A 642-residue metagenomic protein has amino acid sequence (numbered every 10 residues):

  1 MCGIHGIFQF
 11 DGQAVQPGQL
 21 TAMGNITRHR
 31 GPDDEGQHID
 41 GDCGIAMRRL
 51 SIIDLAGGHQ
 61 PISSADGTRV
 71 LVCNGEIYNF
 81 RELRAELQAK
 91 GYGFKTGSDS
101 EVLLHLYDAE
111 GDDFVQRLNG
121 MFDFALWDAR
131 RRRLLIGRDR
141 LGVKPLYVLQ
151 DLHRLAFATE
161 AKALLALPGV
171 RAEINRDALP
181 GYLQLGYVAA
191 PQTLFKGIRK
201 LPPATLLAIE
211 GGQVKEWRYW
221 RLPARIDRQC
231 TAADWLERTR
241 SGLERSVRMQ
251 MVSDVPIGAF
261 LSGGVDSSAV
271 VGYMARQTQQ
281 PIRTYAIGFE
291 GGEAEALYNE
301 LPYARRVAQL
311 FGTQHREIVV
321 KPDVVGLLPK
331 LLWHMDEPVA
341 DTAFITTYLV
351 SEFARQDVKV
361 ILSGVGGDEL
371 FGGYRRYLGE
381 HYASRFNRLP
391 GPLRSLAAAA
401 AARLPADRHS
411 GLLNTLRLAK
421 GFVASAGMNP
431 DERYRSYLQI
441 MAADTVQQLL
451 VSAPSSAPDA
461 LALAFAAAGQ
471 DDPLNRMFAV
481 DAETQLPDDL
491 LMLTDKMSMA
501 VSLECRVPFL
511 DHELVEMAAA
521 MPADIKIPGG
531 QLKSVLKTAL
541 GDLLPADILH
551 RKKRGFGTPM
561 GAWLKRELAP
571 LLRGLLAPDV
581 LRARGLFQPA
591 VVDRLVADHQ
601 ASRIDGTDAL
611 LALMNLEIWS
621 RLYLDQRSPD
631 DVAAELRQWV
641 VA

Functional and structural regions predicted by a protein language model:
M1-I4, T21-A22, D40-G41, A166 (+5 more regions): Adenosyl-5′-phosphate
M1-M335, T347, S351, G541-D542 (+8 more regions): Cysteine-centered catalytic environments shared across enzyme families
F10-P17, I77, G97-S100, R154 (+15 more regions): Generic detection of long, well-ordered alpha-helical segments
D11, L261-S262, G291-G292, D368 (+2 more regions): Conserved short loop/turn motifs at secondary-structure junctions
E86, L167, L370-G373, M517: Residues that scaffold the ATP/ADP-binding catalytic core of kinase and kinase-like folds
R140, L152, L349-R408, Q485 (+2 more regions): Active-site adenylate/phosphate-handling loop in enzymes that bind or generate adenylated species
L332-H334, R375-Y382, S628-D631: Short secondary-structure boundary/capping segments
E337-D341: Acceptor-substrate binding/catalytic loop of class I
